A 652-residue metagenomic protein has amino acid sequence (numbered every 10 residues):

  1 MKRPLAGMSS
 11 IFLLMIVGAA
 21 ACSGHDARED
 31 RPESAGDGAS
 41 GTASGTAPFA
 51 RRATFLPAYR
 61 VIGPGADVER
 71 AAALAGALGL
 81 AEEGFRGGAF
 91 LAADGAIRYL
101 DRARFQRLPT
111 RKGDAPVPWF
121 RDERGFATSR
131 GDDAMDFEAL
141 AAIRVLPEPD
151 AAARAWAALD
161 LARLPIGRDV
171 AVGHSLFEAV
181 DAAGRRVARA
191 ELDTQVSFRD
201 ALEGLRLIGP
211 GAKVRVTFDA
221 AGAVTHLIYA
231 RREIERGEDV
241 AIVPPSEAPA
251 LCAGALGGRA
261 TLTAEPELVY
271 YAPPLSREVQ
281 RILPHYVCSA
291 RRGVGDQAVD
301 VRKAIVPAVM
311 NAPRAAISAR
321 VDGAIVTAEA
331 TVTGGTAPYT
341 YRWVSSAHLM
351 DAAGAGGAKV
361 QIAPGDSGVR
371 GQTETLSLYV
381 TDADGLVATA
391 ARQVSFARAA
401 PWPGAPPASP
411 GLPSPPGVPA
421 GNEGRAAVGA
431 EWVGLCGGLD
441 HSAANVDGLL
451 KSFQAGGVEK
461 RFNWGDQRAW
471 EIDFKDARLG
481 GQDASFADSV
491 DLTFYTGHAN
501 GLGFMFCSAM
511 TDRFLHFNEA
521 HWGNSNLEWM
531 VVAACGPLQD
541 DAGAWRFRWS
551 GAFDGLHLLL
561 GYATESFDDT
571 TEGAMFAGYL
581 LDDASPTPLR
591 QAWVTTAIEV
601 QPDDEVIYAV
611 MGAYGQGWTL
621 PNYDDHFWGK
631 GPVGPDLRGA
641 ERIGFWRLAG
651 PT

Functional and structural regions predicted by a protein language model:
H25-D193, L202-E203, G211, A230-E238: Preferential activation on post-signal-peptide N-terminal prodomains/segments of secreted or lumenal proteins
A201-G257: Short helix-loop boundary/capping segments
A324-V332: A short beta-strand segment in extracellular, disulfide-stabilized domains
T333-A337: Short glycine/proline-centered coil/turn motifs in the loop regions of extracellular beta-sandwich domains
V344-A363: Surface-exposed, flexible coil segments in extracellular/virion-facing regions
Q372-L376: Exposed beta-strand face motif in extracellular beta-rich ectodomains
W402-M505: A domain-level signal for caspase-like cysteine endopeptidase catalytic cores and their zymogen-processing architecture
P537-T652: Active-site-proximal C-terminal subdomain of hydrolase catalytic domains
